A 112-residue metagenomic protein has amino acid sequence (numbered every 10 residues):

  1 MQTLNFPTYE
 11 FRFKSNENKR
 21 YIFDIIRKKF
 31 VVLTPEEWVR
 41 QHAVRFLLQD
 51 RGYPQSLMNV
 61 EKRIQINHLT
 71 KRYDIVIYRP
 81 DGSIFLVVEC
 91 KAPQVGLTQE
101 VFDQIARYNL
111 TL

Functional and structural regions predicted by a protein language model:
M1-L112: A short, conserved, highly charged catalytic patch centered on acidic carboxylates
